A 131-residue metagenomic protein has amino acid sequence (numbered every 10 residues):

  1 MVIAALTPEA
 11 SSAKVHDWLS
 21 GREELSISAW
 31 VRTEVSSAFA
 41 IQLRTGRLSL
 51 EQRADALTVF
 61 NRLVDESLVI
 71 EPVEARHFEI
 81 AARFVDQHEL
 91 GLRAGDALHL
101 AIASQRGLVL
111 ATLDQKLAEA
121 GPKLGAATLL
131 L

Functional and structural regions predicted by a protein language model:
M1-V2, V31, H77, H99 (+1 more regions): Alpha-helix capping/helix-boundary segments
M1-V31, Q42-T58, K123-L124: Short, well-structured N-terminal submotif of metal-dependent ribonuclease cores
R22-L25, V69, S104-L110: Short active-site oxyanion
I27, P72, A94, A111-T112: Short beta-strand scaffold positions
R32, L57-H88: Acidic catalytic patch
S37-R44, Q105: Short glycine/serine- and small hydrophobic-enriched flexible loop segments
L100-L131: Acidic, PIN/NYN-like endoribonuclease modules and their adjacent C-terminal/linker elements
